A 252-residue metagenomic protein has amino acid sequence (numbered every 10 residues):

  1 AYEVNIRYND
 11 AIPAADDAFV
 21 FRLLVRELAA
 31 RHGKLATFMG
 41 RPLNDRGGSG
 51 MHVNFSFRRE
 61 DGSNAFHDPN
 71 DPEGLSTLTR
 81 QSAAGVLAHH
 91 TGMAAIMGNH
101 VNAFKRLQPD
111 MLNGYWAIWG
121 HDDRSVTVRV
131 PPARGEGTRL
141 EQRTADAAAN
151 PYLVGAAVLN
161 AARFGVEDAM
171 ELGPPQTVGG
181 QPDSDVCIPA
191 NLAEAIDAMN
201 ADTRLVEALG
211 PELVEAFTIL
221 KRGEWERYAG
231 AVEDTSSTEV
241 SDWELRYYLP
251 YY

Functional and structural regions predicted by a protein language model:
A1-F19: Active-site acidic/histidine clusters and adjacent loop/turn architecture that either coordinate catalytic ions
A1-R7, M39-S63: Histidine-centered divalent-metal-coordination microenvironment in nucleic-acid enzymes
A14, T37-M39: General beta-strand structural signal in soluble alpha/beta enzymes
V20, L24-A30, K34-T37, R58-Y252: Catalytic-core signal marking the mid-to-C-terminal active-site face
